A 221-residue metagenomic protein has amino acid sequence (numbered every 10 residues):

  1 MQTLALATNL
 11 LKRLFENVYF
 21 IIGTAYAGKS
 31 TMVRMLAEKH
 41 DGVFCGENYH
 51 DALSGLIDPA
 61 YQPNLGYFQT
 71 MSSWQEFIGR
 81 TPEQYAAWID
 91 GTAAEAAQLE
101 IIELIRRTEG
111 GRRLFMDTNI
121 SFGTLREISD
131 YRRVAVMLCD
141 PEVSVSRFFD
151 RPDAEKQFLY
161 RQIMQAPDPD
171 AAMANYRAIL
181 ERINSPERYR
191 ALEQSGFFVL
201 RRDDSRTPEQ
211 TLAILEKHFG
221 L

Functional and structural regions predicted by a protein language model:
M1-V18: Extreme N-terminal, non-catalytic leader segments that precede Walker-type/kinase nucleotide-binding cores
I21: Hydrophobic anchor at the beta1->P-loop junction of P-loop NTPases
T24: P-loop (Walker A) phosphate-binding loop of NTP-binding proteins
G28: Conserved glycine(s) of the Walker
H40-D58: Short beta-strand-centered segment that lines the nucleotide-binding/catalytic pocket of NTP-utilizing
L53-R113, I120: ATP-dependent small-molecule kinase phosphotransfer cores that center on conserved nucleotide phosphate-binding segments
R133-N184: A glycine- and Lys/Arg-enriched "phosphate-lid" helix/loop adjacent to the NTP-binding pocket of small-molecule kinases
R182-L221: NTP-dependent small-molecule kinase module
